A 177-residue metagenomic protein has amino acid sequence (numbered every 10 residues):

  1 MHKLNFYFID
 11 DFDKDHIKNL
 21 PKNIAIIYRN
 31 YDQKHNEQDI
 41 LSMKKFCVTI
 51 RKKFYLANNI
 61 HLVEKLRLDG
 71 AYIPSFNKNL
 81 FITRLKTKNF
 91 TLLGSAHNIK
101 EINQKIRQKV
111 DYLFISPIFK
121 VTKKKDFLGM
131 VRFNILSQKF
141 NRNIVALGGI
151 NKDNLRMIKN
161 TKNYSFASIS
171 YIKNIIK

Functional and structural regions predicted by a protein language model:
K3-I9, I24-Y28, F54-L56, A71-I73 (+4 more regions): Hydrophobic faces of well-ordered beta-strands that scaffold small-molecule active sites in alpha/beta enzyme cores
F8-L20, N58-H61, H97-Q104, N151-M157: Short, acidic/polar
K14, L20-K86: N-terminal active-site wall of soluble small-molecule enzyme domains
L20-N23, L66, Q108, K139 (+1 more regions): Structural motif
I26, V63, K105, L113 (+2 more regions): Conserved, mostly hydrophobic/aromatic
D39-Y55, K78, I82-N98, D126-G149: Alpha-helix-loop-beta-strand connector modules within alpha/beta enzyme cores
A71-I82, Y112-F127, I150-K177: Glycine-rich phosphate-binding active-site loops on the catalytic face of alpha/beta enzymes
T91-T122: Internal catalytic-core helix/loop-beta-alpha segment that presents or stabilizes conserved functional determinants
